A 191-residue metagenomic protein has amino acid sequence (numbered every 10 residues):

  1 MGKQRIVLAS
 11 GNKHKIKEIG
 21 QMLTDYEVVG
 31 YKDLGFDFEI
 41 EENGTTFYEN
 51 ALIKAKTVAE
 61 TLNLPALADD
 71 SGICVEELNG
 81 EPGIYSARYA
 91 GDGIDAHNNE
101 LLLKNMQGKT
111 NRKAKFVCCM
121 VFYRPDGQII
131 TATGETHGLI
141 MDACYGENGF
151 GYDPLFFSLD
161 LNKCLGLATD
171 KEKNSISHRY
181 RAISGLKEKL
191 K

Functional and structural regions predicted by a protein language model:
G2-V7, H14-K191: Anionic-ligand binding patches
